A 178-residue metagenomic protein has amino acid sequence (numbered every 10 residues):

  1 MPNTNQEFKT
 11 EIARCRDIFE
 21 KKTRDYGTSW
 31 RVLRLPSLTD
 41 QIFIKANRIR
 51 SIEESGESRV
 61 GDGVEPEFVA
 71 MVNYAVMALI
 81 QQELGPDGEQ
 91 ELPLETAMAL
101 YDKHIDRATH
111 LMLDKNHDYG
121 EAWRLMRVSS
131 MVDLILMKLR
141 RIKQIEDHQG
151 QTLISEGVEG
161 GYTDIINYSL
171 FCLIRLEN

Functional and structural regions predicted by a protein language model:
M1-N178: Intrinsically disordered, low-complexity regulatory regions that flank transcription factor DNA-binding cores
